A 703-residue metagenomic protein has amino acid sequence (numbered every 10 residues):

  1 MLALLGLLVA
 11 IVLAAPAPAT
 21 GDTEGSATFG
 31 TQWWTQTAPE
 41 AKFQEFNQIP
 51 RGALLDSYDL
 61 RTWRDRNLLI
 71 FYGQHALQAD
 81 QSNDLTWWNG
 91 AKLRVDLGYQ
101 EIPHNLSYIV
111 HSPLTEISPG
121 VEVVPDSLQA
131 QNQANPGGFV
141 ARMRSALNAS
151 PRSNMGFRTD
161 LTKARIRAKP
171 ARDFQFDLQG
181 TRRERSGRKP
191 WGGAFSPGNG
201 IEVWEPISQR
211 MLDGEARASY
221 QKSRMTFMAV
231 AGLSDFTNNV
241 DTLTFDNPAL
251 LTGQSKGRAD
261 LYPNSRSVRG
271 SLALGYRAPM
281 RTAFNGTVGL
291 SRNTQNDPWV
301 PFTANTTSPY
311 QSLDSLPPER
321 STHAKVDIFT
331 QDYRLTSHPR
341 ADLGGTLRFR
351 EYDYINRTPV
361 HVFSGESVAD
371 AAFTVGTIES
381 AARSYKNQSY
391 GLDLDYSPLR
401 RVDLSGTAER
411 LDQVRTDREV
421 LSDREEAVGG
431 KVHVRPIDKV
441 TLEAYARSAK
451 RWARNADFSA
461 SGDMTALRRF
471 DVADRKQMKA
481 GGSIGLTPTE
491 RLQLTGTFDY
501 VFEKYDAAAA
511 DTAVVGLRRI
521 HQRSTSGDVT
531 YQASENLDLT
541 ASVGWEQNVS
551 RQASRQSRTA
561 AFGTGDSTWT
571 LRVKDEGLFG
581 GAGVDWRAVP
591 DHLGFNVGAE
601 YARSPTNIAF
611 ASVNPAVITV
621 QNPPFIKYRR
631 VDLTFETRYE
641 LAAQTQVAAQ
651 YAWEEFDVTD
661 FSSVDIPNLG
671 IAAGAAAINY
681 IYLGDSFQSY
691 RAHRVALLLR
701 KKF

Functional and structural regions predicted by a protein language model:
M1-G21: Cleavable N-terminal export/targeting peptides
A15-G25, Q32-F703: Gram-negative and organellar
